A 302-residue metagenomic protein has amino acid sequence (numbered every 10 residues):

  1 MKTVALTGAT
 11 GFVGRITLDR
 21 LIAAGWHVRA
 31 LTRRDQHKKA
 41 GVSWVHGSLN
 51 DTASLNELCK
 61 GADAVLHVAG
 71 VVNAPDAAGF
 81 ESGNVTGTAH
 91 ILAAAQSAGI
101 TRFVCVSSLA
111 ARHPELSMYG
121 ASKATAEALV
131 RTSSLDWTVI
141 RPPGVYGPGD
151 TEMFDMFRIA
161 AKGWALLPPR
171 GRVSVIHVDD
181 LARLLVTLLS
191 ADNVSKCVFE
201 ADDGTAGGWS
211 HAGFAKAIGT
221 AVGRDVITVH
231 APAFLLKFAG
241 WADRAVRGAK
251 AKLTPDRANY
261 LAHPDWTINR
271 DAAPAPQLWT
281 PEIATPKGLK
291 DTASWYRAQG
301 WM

Functional and structural regions predicted by a protein language model:
V4-A24: N-terminal Rossmann NAD(P)H-binding glycine-rich loop of SDR-like oxidoreductase domains
T7, L31, V68-A69, F103-L109 (+1 more regions): SDR active-site strand-loop-helix element
Q36-H37, V42, H46-T86, A94 (+1 more regions): NAD(P)H-binding glycine-rich loop region in Rossmannoid oxidoreductase-like domains and their noncatalytic homologs
E81-V85, L116-E127, D150, S174-I176 (+2 more regions): Short-chain dehydrogenase/reductase
G83-A124, T138: Conserved Rossmann-fold NAD(P)-dependent oxidoreductase catalytic core, especially the SDR/UDP-sugar
H90, T151-D155, P169-S190, K196-E200: Substrate-positioning beta->alpha
E127-P148: Conserved beta-loop-beta element that borders a ligand/cofactor-binding pocket
A191-K252, I283-M302: Mid/C-terminal beta-alpha module of Rossmann-like enzyme folds, strongest in SDR-family dehydrogenases/epimerases
